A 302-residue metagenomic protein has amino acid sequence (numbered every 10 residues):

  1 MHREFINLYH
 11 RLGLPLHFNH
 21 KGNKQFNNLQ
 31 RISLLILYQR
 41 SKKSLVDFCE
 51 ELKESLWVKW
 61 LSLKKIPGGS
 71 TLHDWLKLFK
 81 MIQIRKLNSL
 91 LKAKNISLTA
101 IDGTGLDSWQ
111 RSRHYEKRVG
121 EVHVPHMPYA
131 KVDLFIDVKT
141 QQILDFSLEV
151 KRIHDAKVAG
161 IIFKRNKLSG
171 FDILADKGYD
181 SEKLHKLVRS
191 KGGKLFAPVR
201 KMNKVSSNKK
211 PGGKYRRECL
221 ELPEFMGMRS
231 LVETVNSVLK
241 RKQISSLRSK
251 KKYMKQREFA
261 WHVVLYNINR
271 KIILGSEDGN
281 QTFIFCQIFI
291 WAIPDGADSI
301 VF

Functional and structural regions predicted by a protein language model:
M1-R40: Basic, short loop/linker segments at the boundary and entry of helix-turn-helix/winged-helix-like folds
H20-L29, V122-P125, K250-F259: Structural motif
N23-K24, R40, H73-D74, M81-S190 (+2 more regions): Polybasic low-complexity intrinsically disordered regions
V46-L61: DNA-recognition alpha helix
L61-F79: Major-groove recognition helix of helix-turn-helix-like DNA-binding domains
K177-R248: Helix-centered, glycine/charged polyanion-binding patches within enzymatic domains that contact phosphate-containing
E218-F302: Basic, amphipathic alpha-helical segments enriched in Lys/Arg and hydrophobic/aromatic residues
